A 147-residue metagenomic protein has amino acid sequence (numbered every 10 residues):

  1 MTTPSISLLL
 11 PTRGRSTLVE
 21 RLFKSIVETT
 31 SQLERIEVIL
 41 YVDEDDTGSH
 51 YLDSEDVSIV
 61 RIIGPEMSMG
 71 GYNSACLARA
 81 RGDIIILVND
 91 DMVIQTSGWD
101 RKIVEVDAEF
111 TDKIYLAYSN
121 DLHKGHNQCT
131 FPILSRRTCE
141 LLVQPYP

Functional and structural regions predicted by a protein language model:
S5-S7, E37: Cell-envelope/extracellular polymer assembly enzymes that use nucleotide-activated donors
L10-R21, E44, M67: Active-site beta-to-alpha loop of glycosyltransferases that engages the nucleotide-sugar donor
R21-R35: Short, acidic, metal-binding catalytic loop of nucleotide-sugar glycosyltransferases
E34-D46, I62-G64: Short beta-strand/loop segment that forms part of the nucleotide-sugar
S74-I84: Active-site nucleotide-sugar/metal-binding loop of Leloir-type enzymes
G82-V93: Short beta-strand-to-loop acidic/aromatic patch adjacent to the donor-nucleotide binding site
V93, S97-F131: Conserved donor NDP-sugar-binding/catalytic core segment of glycosyltransferases
R136-P147: Aromatic-glycine-rich donor-binding/catalytic loop that engages nucleotide-sugar donors across glycosyltransferases
